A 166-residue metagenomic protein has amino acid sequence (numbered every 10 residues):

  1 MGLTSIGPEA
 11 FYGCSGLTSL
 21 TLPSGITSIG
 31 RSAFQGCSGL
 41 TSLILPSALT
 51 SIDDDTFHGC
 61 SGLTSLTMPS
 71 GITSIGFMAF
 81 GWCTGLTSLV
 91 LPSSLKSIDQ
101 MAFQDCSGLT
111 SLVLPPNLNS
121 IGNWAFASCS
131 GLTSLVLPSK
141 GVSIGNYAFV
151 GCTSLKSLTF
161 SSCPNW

Functional and structural regions predicted by a protein language model:
M1-S5, S15-S28, S38-S51, S61-S74 (+4 more regions): Structural signature of tandem-repeat unit edges
